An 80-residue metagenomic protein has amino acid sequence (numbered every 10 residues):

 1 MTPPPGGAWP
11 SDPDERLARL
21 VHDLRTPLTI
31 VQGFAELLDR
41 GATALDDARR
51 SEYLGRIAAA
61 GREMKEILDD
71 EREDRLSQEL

Functional and structural regions predicted by a protein language model:
M1-P13, L54, D74-L76, L80: Conserved signal-transmission helix
P13, D46-R50: Residue-level recognition of alpha-helical structural elements
A18-D23: Conserved phosphoacceptor histidine of two-component systems
I30, F34-L45: Conserved C-terminal segment of the DHp
A42, A48, G55-A58: DHp/HisKA dimerization-phosphotransfer hairpin of two-component histidine kinases
A59-M64: Short alpha-helical segment of the dimerization/phosphotransfer core of two-component systems
K65-L76: Short alpha-helical N-box/ATP-lid segment at the N-terminus of the HATPase_c
